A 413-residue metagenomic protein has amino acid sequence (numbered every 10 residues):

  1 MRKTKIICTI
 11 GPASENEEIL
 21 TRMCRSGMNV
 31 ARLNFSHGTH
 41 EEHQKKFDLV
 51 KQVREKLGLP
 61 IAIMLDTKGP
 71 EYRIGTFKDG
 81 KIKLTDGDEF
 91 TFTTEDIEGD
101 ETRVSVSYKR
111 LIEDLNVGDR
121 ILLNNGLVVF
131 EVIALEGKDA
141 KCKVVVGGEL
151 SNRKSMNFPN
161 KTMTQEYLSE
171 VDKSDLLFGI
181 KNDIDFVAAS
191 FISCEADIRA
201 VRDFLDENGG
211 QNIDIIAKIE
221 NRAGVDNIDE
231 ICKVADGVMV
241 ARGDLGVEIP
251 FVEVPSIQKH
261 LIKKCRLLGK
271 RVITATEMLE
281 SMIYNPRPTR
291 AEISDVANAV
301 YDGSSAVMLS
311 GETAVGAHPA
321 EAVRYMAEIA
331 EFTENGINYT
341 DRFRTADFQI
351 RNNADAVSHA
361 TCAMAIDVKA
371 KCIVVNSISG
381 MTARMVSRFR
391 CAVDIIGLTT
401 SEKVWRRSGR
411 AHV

Functional and structural regions predicted by a protein language model:
M1-V413: Non-catalytic helical/linker scaffolds that mediate oligomerization, partner binding, and domain coupling around large
